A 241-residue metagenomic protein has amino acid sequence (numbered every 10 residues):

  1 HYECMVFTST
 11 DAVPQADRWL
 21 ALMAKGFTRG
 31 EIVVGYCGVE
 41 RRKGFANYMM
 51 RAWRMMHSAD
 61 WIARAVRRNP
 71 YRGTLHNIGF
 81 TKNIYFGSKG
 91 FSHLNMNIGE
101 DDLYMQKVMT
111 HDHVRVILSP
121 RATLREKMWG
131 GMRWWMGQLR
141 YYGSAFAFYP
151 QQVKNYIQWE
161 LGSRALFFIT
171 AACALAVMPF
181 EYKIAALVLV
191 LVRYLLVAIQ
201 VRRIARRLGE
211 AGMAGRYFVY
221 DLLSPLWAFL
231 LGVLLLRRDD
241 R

Functional and structural regions predicted by a protein language model:
H1-Y2, L22-G87, G143, Y217 (+1 more regions): Long helical/loop segments within the catalytic core of UDP-sugar-dependent glycosyltransferases, especially the large
Y2-V13: Short beta-strand-to-loop acidic/aromatic patch adjacent to the donor-nucleotide binding site
V13, G79, I98: Short aromatic/basic micro-patch
A16-L20: Acidic donor-diphosphate engagement hotspot in glycosyltransferases and nucleotidyltransferases that stabilizes
I32-H57, F86, S92-K154: Catalytic donor/gating beta->alpha subdomain of glycosyltransferases that bind UDP-sugars
I157-S163: Select subsegments of transmembrane alpha-helices in polytopic membrane proteins, especially boundary-proximal
R164-D240: Membrane-embedded multi-pass helical conduit in multi-pass membrane proteins, especially envelope-biosynthetic
